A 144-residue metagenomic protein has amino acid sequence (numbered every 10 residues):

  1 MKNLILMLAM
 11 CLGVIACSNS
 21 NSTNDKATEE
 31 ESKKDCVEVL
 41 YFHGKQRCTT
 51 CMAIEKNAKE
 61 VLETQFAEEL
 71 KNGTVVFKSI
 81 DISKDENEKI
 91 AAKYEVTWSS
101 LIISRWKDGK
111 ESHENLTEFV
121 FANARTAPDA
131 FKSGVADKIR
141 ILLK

Functional and structural regions predicted by a protein language model:
K2-M7, S22: Sec-dependent signal peptide recognition, specifically the positively charged N-region followed immediately by
V14-A16: C-terminal motif of bacterial Sec signal peptides marking the signal peptidase cleavage site
S18-S20: Bacterial signal peptide processing site
S32-T64: Local sequence-structure signature of Cys/Sec-based thiol-disulfide redox active-site neighborhoods
L70-E86: Thiol-based oxidoreductase modules, predominantly thioredoxin-like and allied folds used for disulfide exchange
A91-W106: Structural micro-motif
I103-K144: Non-catalytic, surface beta->alpha helical segment in thiol-disulfide oxidoreductase systems
